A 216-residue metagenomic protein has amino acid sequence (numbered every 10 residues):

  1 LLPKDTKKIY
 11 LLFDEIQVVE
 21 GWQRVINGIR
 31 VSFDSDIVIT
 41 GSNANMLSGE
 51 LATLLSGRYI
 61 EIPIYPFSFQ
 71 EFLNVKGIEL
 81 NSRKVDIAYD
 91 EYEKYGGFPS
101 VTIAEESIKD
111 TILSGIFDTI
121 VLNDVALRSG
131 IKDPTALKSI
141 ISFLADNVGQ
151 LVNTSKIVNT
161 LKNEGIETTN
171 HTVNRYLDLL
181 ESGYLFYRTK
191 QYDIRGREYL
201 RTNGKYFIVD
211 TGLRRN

Functional and structural regions predicted by a protein language model:
L2-D5, G28-S35, L54: Conserved catalytic network of the ASCE P-loop NTPase/AAA+ motor domain
P3-W22: Conserved P-loop NTPase "ATPase switch" module shared by AAA+ and STAND
L12, D36-S42, P63: Structural recognition of the conserved hydrophobic beta-strand(s) that form the central parallel beta-sheet of P-loop
D14, I26, T40, F72 (+3 more regions): Conserved RecA-like P-loop NTPase ATPase core
I16-I39: Conserved Walker B catalytic segment
S42-A44, G49-L151: Interdomain motor-coupling "hinge/lid" segment immediately C-terminal to the ATP-binding subdomain of NTP-driven enzymes
E106-N216: Accessory nucleic acid-recognition modules appended to NTPase machines
